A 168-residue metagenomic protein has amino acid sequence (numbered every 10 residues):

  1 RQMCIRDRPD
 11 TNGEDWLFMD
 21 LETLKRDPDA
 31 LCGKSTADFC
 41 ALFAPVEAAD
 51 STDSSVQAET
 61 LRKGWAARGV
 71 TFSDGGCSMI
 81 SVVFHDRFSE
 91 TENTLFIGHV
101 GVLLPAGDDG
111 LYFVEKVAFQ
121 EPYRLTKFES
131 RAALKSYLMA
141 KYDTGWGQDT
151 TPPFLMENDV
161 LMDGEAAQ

Functional and structural regions predicted by a protein language model:
R1-I5: Short, small-residue-biased leader/transition segments that mark boundaries at the very start of proteins
R8-L95: Long, positively charged binding patches that form subdomain-scale interaction surfaces for polyanionic ligands
F84-R87, L104, V117: Short, flexible loop/turn elements at secondary-structure junctions
E92-V114: Catalytic nucleophile-His microenvironment captured as a short glycine-rich beta-strand/loop that brackets
T94-F96, L125-R131: Surface-exposed beta-strand edges and their flanking turn/coil or helix-capping segments
L111-Q120, F128-Q168: Low-complexity, Gly/Ser/Thr/Pro-rich intrinsically disordered linker/tail segments
